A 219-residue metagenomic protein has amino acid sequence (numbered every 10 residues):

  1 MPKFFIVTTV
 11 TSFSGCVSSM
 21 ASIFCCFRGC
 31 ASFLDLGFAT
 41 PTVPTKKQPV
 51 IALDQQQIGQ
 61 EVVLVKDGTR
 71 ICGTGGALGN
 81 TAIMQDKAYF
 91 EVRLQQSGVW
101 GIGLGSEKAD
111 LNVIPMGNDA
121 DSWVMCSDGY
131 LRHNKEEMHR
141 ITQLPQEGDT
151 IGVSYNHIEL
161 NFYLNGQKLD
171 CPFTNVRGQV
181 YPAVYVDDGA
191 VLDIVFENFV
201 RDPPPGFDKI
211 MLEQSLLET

Functional and structural regions predicted by a protein language model:
M1-T219: PRY/SPRY (B30.2) beta-sandwich protein-interaction domains and their adjacent Ser/Pro/Gly-rich low-complexity linkers
